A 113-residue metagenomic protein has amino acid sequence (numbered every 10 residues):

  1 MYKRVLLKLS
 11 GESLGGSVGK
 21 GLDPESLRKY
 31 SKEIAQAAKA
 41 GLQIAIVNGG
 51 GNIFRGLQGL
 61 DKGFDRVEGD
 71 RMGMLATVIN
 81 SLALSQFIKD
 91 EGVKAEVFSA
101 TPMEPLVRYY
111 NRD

Functional and structural regions predicted by a protein language model:
M1, V5-L6, S26-E33, L60 (+4 more regions): General structural feature for long, well-ordered alpha-helical segments within catalytic domains of soluble enzymes
M1-Q43: N-terminal glycine-/serine-/threonine-rich phosphate-binding loop
L6-S10, N48-G49, F98: Short beta-strand segments
S13-G15, G51-G56, E104-P105: Short, active-site-adjacent cap segments at secondary-structure transitions
G19, Q58-D65: Surface-exposed, active-site-proximal loop segments in enzymatic domains
K29, Q36-A37, Q43-I44, N48-L57 (+1 more regions): N-terminal active-site beta-alpha-beta segment that forms phosphate/nucleotide-binding and substrate-recognition loops
K62-D113: Ligand-binding beta-strand-loop-alpha-helix segment within the catalytic cores of soluble metabolic enzymes
